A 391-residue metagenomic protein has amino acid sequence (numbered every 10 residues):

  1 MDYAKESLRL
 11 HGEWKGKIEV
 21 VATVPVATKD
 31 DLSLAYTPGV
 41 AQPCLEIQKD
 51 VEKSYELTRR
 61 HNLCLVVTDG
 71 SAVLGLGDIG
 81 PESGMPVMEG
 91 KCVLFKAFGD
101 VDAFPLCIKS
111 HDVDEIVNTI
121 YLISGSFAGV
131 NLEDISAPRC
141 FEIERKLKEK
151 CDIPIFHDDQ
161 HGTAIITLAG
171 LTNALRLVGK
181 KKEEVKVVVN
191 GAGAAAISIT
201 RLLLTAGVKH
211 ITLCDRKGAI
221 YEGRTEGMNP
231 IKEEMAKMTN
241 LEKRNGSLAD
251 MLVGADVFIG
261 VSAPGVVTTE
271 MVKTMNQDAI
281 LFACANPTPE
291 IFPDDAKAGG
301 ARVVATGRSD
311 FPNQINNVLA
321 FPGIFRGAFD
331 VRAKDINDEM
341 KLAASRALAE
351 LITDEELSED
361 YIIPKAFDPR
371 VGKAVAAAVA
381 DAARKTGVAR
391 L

Functional and structural regions predicted by a protein language model:
M1-I155, A376, A382, T386-R390: N-terminal ligand-binding/catalytic initiation module
G12, Y55-R60, K96-A97, L122-S124 (+8 more regions): Solvent-exposed alpha-helices and their adjacent loops that cap or buttress functional pockets in soluble metabolic
L74, I79-G99, H157, I165-A263: Glycine-rich phosphate/diphosphate-binding loop of Rossmann-like nucleotide-binding domains
P105, N131-D134, I155-D158, V189 (+5 more regions): General beta-strand structural signal in soluble alpha/beta enzymes
K150-I166, L281-N286: Short, acidic/small-residue loops that bind anionic groups at enzyme active sites
D158, V178-K180, A283-L391: Adenosine-phosphate binding glycine-rich loop
K232-R302, R308-D310: Rossmann-like adenosine-cofactor binding region
